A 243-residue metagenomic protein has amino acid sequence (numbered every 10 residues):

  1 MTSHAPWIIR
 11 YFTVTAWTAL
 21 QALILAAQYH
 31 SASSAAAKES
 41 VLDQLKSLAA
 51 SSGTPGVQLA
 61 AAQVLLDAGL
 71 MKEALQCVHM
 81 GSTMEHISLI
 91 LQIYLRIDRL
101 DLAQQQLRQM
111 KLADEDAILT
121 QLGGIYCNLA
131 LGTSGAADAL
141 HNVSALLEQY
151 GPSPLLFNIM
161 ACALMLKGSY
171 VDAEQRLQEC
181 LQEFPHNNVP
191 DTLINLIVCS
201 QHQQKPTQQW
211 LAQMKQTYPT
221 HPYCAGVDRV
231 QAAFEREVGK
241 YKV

Functional and structural regions predicted by a protein language model:
M1-V41, E115-Q121: Eukaryote-specific detector of the first structured module of a protein
P6, S34-A37, A68-L70, R99 (+3 more regions): Residues in the short coil linking paired helices within alpha-helical repeat scaffolds
I8-A16, D43-T54, L75-M84, L107-A117 (+3 more regions): Solenoid-like repeat scaffolds
A16-I24, G56, E85, L119-L122 (+2 more regions): Start-of-helix register in tetratricopeptide repeats
I24-S31, V64-L65, Q92-R96, I125-A130 (+2 more regions): Residue-level signature for tetratricopeptide repeat
D67-D138: Solenoidal tandem-repeat scaffolds enriched in leucines and small polar residues
G124-V243: Structured C-terminal portions of repeat-based eukaryotic scaffold domains
